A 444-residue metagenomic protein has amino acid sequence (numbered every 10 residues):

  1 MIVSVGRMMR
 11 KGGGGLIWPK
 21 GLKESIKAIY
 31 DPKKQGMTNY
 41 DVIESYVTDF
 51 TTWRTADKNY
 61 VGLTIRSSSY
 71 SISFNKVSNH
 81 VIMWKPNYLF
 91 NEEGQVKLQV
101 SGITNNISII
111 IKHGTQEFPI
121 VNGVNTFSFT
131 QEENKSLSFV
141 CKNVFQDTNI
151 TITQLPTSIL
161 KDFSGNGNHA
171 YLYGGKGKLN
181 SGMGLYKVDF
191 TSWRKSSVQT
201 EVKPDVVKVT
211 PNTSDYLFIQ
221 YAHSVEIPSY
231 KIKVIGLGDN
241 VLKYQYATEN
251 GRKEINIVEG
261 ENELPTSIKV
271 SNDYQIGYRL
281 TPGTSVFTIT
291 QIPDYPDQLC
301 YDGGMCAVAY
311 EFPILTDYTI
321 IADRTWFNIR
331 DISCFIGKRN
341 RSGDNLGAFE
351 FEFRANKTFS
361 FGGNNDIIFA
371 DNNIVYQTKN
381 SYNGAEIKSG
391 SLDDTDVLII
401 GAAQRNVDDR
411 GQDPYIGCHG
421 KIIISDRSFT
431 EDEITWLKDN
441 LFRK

Functional and structural regions predicted by a protein language model:
M1-G15, P19-G21, E92-Q95, G102 (+8 more regions): Glycine-biased low-complexity/repetitive sequence motifs
M1-S69, I152-V206, G238-E254, P265-F312 (+5 more regions): Extracytoplasmic low-complexity segments
K20-K23, P86-V96, F218-Y230, Y310-D323 (+2 more regions): Extracellular/lumenal carbohydrate-interaction signature centered on repeated Trp-anchored short motifs
Y46, F50-W53, H80-I82, Y88 (+4 more regions): Tyrosine-centered aromatic motifs in long, intrinsically disordered, low-complexity repeat arrays
S68-E93, K203-I227, G304-V308: Short beta-strands within extracellular/lumenal beta-sheet-rich domains
N91-E93, N122, E132, N212 (+3 more regions): Solvent-exposed, conformationally flexible loop/turn segments
N105-E117, T126-N149, T153-L155, Y173-S192 (+7 more regions): Extracellular glycan-interaction surfaces
S271, Q275, A385-C418: Flexible glycan-contacting loops in extracellular carbohydrate-active proteins
